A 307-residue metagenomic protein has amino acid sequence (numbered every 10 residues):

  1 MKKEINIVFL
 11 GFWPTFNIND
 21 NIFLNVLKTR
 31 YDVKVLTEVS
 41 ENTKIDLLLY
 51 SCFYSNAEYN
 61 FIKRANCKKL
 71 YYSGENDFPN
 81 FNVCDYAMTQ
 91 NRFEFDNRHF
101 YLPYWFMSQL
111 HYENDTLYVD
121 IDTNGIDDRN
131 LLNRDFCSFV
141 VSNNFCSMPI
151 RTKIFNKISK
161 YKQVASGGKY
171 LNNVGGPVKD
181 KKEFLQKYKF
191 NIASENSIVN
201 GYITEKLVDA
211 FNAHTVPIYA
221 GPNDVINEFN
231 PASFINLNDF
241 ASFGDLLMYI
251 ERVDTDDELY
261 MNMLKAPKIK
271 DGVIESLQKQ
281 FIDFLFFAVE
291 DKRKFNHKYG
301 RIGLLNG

Functional and structural regions predicted by a protein language model:
K2-Y72, D77-Y170, V174-G307: Pol beta-like nucleotidyltransferase catalytic core
